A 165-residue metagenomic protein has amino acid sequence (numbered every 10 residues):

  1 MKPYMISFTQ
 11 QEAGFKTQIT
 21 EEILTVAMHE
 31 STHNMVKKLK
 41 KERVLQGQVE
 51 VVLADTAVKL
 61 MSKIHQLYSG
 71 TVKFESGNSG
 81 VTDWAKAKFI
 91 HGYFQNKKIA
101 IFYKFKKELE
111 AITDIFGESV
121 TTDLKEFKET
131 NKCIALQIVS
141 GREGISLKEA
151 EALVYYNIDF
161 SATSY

Functional and structural regions predicted by a protein language model:
M1-G92, N96-K97: Inter-lobe coupling linker of SF2 helicases/translocases
S31-H33, S69-K73, F105-L109, S140-R142 (+1 more regions): Short, solvent-exposed loop/turn segments at secondary-structure junctions
I64, I112-F116: Hydrophobic alpha-helical packing residues
K97-K98, K132: Pre-Walker A (Motif I) flank of P-loop NTPase domains
K98-F105: Conserved RecA-like ASCE P-loop NTPase motor core of nucleic-acid helicases/translocases
L109, G117-Y165: Conserved RecA-like P-loop NTPase helicase motor core
